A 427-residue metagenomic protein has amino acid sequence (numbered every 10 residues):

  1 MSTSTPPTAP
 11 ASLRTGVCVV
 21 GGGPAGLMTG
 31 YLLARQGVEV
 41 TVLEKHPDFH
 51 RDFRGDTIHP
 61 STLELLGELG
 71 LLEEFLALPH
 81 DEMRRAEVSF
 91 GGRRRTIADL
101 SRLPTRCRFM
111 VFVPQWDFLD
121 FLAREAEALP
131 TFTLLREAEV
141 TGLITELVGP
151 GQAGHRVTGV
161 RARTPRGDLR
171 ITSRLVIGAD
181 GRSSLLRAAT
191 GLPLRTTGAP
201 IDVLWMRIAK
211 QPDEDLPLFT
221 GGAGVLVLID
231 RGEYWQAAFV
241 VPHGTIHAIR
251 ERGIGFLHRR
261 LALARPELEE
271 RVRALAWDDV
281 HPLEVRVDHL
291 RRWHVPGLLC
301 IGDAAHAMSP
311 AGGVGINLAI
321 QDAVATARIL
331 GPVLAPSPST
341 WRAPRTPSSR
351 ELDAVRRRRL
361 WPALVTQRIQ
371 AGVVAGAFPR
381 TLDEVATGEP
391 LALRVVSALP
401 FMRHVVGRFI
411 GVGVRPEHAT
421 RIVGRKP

Functional and structural regions predicted by a protein language model:
T3, P7-R14, E64, E68-A189 (+4 more regions): Conserved N-terminal helical subregion
T3, R328-P427: C-terminal helical "tail/cap" subdomain of flavin- and related membrane-associated enzymes
A9-A25: Beta1/beta-strand and adjacent pyrophosphate-binding region of the FAD-binding site in flavoprotein oxidoreductases
A34-R54: Glycine-rich FAD pyrophosphate-binding loop
P47-G67: Conserved N-terminal glycine-rich FAD pyrophosphate-binding loop of Rossmann-like flavoproteins
T158-L169, L175-V285, H289-L290, H294: Conserved FAD-binding catalytic core of PHBH/FMO-like flavoproteins
E284-C300, L364, L382: FAD-binding beta-loop-beta segment adjacent to the flavin cofactor pocket
H289, A305-N317, W361, P379: Glycine-rich phosphate/pyrophosphate-binding beta-alpha loops
